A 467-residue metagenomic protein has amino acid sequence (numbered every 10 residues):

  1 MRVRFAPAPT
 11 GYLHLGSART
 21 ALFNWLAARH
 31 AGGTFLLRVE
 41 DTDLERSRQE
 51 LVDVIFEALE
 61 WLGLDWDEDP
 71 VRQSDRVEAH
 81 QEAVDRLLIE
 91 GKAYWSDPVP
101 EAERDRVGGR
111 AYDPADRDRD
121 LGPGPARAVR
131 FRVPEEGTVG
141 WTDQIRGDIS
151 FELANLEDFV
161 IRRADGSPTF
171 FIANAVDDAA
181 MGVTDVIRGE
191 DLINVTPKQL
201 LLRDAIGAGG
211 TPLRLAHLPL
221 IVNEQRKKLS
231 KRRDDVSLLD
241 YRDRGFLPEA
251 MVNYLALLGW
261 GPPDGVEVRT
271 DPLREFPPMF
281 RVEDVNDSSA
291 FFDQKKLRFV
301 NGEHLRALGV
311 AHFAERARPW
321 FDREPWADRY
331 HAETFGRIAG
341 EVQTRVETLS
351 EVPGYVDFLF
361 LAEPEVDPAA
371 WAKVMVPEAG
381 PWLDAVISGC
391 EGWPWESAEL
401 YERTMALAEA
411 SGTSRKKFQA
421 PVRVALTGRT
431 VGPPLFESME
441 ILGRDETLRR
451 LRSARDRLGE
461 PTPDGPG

Functional and structural regions predicted by a protein language model:
M1-R110, N194-G210, A250: N-terminal Rossmann-like or analogous alpha/beta NTP/dinucleotide-binding catalytic cores that position adenine
R4-P9, L37-D41, M181-V186, R403-M405 (+1 more regions): Glycine- and acidic
D53, P197-L200, E402-M405, K416 (+3 more regions): A generic structural signal for well-ordered alpha-helical surface patches
W95-L229, S237, P262: Active-site cores that bind ATP or allylic diphosphates and position pyrophosphate for catalysis
G207-G209, R214-V366, A372, T427-G465: Catalytic adenosine-cofactor/nucleotide-binding cores of aminoacyl-tRNA synthetases and other
W371-V431: C-terminal accessory/binding modules appended to enzymatic or scaffolding proteins
